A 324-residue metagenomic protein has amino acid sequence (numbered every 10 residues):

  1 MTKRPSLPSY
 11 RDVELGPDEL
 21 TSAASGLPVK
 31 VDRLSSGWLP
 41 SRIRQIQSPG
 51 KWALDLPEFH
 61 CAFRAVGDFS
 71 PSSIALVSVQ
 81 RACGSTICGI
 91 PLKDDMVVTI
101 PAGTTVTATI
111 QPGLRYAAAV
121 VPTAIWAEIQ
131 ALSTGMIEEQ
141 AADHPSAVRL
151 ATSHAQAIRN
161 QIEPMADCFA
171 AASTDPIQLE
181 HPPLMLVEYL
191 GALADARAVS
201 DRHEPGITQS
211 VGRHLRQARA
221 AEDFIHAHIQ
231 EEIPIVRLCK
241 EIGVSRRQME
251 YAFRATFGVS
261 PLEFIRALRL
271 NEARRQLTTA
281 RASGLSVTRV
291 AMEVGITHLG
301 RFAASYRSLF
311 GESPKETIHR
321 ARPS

Functional and structural regions predicted by a protein language model:
T2-L34, W38, G84-I229, P234-V236 (+4 more regions): Alpha-helical bundle regulatory/interaction domains
S36-P40, R44, S48-F69: Conserved short histidine dyad/triad with adjacent acidic residue
E58-F63, V79-C83, I100-T104: Short acidic (Asp/Glu) patches
D68-G84: Short, conserved beta-strand element in jelly-roll/cupin
M249, F253, R301-F302, Y306: Short hydrophobic/aromatic patch on the recognition helix
R254, E293-T297, R307: A short, basic/aromatic helix-end/turn motif that makes direct DNA contacts
A255-T256, S308-L309, R320: Alpha-helical DNA-recognition elements
E263-R266, L270: An amphipathic alpha-helix adjacent to DNA-recognition modules
